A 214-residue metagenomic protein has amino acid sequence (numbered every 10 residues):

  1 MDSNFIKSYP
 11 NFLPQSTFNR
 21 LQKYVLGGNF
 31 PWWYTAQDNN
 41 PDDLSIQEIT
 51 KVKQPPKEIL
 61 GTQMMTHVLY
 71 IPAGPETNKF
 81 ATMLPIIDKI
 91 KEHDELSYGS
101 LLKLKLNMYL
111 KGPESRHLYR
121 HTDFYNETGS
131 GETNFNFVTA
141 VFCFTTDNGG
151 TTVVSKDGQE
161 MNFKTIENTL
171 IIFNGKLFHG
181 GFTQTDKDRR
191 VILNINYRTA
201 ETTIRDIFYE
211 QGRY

Functional and structural regions predicted by a protein language model:
M1-Y98, R213: Non-heme Fe(II)/2-oxoglutarate
A73-L193, Y197-R213: Catalytic core of non-heme Fe(II) oxygenases with the double-stranded beta-helix
